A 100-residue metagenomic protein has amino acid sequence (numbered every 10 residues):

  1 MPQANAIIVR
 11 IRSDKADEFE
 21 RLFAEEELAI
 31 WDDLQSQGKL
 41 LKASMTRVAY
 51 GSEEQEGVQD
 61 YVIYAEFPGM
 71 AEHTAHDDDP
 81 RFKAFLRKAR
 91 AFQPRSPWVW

Functional and structural regions predicted by a protein language model:
P2-R10, V62-Y64: Active-site-flanking beta-strand signature of metal-NTP-handling nucleotidyl enzymes and homologous cyclase-like
I8, R12, P80-R81: Short, solvent-exposed aromatic-acidic interface loops
I11-E18, A24, D32: N-terminal first-folded block
K15-E20, A71-A75: Short, conserved charged micro-motifs
R21, E53-G57: Conserved, structured core segments of small domains
E26-K42, E56-D60, Y64-W100: An amphipathic, aromatic/His-enriched active-site/gating alpha helix that lines ligand/cofactor pockets
